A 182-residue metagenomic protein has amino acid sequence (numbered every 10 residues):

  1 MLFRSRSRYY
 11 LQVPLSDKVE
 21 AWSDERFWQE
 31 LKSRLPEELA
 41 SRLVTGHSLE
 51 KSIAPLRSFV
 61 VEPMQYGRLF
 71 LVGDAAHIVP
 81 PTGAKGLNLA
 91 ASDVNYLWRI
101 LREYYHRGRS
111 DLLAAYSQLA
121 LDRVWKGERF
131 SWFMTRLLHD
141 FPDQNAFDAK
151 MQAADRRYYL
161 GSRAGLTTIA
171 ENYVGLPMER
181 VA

Functional and structural regions predicted by a protein language model:
M1-A54: Conserved FAD/dinucleotide-binding core of flavoprotein oxidoreductases
E20, R68, A120-L121: Short, cationic motifs built from Arg/Lys/His that form the positively charged side of catalytic pockets
E30, L69-D74, N88-L89, L97: C-terminal structured domain segments across diverse proteins
E37, S41, T82-A84, R99-A182: C-terminal helical "tail/cap" subdomain of flavin- and related membrane-associated enzymes
P55-Q65: Acidic loop->beta-strand submotif enriched in PP2C/PPM serine/threonine phosphatases
P63-P81: Short FAD-binding loop at a beta-strand-to-alpha-helix junction that anchors the flavin cofactor in diverse
P81-A91: A conserved FAD-binding loop/helix module that cradles the flavin
